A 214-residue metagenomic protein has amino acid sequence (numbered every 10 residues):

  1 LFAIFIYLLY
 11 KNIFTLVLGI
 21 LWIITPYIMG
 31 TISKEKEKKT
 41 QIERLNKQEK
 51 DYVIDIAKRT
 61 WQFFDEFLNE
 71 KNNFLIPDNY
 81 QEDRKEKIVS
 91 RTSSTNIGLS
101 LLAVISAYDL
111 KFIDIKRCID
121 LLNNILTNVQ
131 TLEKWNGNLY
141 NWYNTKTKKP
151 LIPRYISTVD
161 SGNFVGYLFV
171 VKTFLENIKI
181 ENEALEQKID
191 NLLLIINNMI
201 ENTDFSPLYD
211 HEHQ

Functional and structural regions predicted by a protein language model:
L1-H213: Acidic, mature catalytic/reactive cores of soluble proteins
